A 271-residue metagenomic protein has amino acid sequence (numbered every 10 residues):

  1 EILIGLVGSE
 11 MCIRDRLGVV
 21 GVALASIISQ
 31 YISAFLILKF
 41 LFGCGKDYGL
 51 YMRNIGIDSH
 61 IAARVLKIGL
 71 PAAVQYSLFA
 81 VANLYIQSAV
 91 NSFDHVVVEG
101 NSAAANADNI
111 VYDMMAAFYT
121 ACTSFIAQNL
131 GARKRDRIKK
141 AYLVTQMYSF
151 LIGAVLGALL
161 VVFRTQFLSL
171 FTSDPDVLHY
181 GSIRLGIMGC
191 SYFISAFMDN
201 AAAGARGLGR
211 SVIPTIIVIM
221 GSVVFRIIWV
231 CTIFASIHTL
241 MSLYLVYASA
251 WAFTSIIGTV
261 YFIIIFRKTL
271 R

Functional and structural regions predicted by a protein language model:
E1-G8, C12-I13: Single conserved hydrophobic/aromatic residue that forms the stacking wall/gate of nucleotide- or nucleobase-binding
L3-I4, S33, L78, A82 (+8 more regions): Residue-level signal for transmembrane alpha-helical positions in Major Facilitator Superfamily
I13-L70, I126-S191, I233-R271: Short alpha-helical transmembrane segments in multi-pass integral membrane proteins
R14-L17, S77-I110, Q128, Q166-P175 (+1 more regions): Helix-terminus/linker motif at the lipid-water interface of multi-pass membrane proteins
I27, A72-A80, S92, N109 (+6 more regions): Residue-level hotspots within the lipid-embedded alpha helices of multi-pass solute transporters
L36-K39, N54-Y85, I110-M114, F118 (+3 more regions): Hydrophobic faces of transmembrane alpha-helices in multi-pass small-molecule transporters and flippases across diverse
Q87, G100-F163, S195-V218, W229: Small-residue-rich hydrophobic transmembrane alpha-helices
V224-F234: Transmembrane alpha-helical segments of integral membrane proteins
